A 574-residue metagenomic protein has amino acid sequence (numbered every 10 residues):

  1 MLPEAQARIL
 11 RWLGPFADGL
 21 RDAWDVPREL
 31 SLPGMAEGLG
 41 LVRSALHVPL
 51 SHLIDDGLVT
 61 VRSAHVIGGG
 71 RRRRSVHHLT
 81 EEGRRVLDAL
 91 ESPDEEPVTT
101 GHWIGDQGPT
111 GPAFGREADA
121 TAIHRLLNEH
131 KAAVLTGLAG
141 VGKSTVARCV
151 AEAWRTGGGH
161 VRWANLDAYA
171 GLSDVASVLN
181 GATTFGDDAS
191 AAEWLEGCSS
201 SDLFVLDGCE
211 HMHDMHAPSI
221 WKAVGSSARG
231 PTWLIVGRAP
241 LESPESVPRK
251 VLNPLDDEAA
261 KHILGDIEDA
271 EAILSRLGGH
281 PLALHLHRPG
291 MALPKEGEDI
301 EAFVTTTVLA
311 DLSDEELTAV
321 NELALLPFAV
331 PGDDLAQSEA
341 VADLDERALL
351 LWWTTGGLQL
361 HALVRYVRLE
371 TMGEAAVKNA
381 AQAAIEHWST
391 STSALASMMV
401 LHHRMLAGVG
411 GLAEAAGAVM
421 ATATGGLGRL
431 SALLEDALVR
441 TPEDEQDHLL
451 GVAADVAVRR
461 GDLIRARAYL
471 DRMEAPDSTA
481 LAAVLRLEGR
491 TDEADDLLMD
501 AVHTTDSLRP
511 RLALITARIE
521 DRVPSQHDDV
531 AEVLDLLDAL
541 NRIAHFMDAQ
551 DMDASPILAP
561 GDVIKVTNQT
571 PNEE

Functional and structural regions predicted by a protein language model:
M1-L20, D299-V304, E315: Short alpha-helical segments that sit at the start of domains
D56-T60, A302-T371: C-terminal boundary/linker of central alpha/beta nucleotide-binding cores
E91-I104, A292-E298, L309-L317, R365-S397 (+1 more regions): A eukaryote-biased feature capturing mid-to-C-terminal, repeat/solenoid-rich segments of large proteins, strongly
E95-I123: Conserved adenine-nucleotide phosphate-binding loops and their immediately adjacent elements
G115-D119, T145-V146, P218-A272, R276-L286: Alpha-helical sensor/transducer elements of the RecA-like P-loop NTPase core
A133-S199: Post-nucleotide-binding-loop coupling segment downstream of the phosphate-binding loop, primarily in RecA-like P-loop
L195-A217: Conserved P-loop NTPase "ATPase switch" module shared by AAA+ and STAND
G265-A302, L317, W352-T354: Amphipathic alpha-helical "lid/sensor" segments that cap RecA-like P-loop NTPase cores
